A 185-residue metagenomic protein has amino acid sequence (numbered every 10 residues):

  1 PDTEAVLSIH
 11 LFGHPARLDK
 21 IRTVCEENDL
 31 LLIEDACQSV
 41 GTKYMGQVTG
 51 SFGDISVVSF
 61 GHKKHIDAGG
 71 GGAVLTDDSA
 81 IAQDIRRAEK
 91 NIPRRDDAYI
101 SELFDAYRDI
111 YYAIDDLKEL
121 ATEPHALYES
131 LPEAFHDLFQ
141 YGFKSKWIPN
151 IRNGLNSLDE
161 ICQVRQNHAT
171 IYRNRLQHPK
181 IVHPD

Functional and structural regions predicted by a protein language model:
P1-Q83: Active-site phosphate-binding strand-loop segment of PLP-dependent enzymes
A5-I9, H14, L18-K20, E27 (+2 more regions): PLP-dependent aminotransferase class I/II
